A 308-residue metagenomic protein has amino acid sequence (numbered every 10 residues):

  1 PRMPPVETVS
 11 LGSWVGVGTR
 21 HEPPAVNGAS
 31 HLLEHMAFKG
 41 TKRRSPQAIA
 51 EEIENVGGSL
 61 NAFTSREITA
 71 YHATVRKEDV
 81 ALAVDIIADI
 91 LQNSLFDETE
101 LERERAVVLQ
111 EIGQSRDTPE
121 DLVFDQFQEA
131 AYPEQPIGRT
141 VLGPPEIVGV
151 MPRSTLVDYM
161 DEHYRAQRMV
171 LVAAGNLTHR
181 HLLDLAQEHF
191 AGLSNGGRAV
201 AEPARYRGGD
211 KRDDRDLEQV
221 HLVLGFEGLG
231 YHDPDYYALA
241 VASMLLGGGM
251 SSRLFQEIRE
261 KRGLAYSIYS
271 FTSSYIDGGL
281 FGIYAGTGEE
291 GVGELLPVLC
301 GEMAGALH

Functional and structural regions predicted by a protein language model:
R2, P46-A201, K211-R212, L217-E218 (+5 more regions): Charge-rich, well-structured scaffold segments of protease-associated domains
M3-I53, Y164, P234-L246, L254-I258: Active/ligand-binding-proximal structured segments within catalytic/core domains that scaffold catalytic residues
